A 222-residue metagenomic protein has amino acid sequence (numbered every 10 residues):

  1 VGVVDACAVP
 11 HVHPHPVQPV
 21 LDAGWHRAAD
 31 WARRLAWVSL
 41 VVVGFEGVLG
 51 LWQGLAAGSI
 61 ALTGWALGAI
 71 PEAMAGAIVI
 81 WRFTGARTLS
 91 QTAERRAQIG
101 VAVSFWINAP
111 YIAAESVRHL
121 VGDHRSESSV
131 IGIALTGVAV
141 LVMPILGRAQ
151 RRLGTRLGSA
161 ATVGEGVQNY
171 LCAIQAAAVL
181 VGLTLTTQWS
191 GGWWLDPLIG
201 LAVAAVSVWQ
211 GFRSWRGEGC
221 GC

Functional and structural regions predicted by a protein language model:
G2-C222: Alpha-helical transmembrane cores and adjacent cytosolic helix/loop segments of polytopic membrane transporters
